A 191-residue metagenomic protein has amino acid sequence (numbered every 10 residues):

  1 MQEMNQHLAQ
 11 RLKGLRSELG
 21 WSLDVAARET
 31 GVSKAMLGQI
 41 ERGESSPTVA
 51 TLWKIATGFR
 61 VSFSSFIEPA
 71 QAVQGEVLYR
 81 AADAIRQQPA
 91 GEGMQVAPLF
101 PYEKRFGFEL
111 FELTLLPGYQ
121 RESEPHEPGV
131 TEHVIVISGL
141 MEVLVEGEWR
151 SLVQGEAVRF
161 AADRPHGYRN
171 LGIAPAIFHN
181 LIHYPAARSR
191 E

Functional and structural regions predicted by a protein language model:
M1-E18: A short, Lys/Arg-rich alpha-helix, primarily the initiator
G20-A35: Short alpha-helical DNA-recognition segment
A50-S65: DNA major-groove recognition helix of helix-turn-helix/homeodomain DNA-binding modules
A81, I85-E124, N180-P185: A short glycine-rich, His/Asp/Glu-containing loop-to-beta-strand
M94-Q95, F106, Q154, A162-R188: Ligand-binding loop in jelly-roll beta-barrel domains
S123, V143-L144, R150-L152, H166-G172: Short beta-strand His + acidic residue motifs that chelate non-heme Fe in jelly-roll/DSBH and cupin folds
G129-E146: Glycine- and acidic-residue-biased ligand/ion/polar-headgroup-sensing regions
G147-A161: Short acidic-glycine-tyrosine-enriched beta hairpin
